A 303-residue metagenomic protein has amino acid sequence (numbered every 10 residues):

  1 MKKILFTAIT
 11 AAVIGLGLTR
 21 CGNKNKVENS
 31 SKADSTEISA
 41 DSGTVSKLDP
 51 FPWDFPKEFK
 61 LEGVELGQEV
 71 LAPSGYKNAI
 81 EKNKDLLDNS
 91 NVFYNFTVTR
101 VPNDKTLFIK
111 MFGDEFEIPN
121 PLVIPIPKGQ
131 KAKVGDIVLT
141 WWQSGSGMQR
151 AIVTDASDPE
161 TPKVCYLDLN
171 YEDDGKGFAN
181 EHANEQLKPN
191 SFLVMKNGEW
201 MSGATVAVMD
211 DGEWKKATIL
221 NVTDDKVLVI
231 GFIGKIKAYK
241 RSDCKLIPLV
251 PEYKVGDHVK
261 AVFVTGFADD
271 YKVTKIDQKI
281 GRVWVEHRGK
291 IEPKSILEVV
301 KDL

Functional and structural regions predicted by a protein language model:
M1-T19: Sec-dependent bacterial lipoprotein signal peptides
L5-I9, S30, E37: Short, intrinsically disordered, low-complexity terminal segments
L18-N29: Bacterial lipoprotein signal-peptidase II cleavage site
K32-L303: Eukaryotic chromatin- and chromosome-associated nuclear factors, especially histone mark writers/erasers/readers
